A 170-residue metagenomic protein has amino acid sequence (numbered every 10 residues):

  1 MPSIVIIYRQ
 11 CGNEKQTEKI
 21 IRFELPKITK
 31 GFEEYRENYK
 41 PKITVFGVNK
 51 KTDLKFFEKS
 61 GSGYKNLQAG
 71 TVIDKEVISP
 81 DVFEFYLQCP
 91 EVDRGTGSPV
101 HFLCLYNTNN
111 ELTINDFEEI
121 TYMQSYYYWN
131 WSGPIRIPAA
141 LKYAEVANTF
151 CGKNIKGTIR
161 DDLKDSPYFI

Functional and structural regions predicted by a protein language model:
M1-I170: Long, contiguous domain-sized segments
